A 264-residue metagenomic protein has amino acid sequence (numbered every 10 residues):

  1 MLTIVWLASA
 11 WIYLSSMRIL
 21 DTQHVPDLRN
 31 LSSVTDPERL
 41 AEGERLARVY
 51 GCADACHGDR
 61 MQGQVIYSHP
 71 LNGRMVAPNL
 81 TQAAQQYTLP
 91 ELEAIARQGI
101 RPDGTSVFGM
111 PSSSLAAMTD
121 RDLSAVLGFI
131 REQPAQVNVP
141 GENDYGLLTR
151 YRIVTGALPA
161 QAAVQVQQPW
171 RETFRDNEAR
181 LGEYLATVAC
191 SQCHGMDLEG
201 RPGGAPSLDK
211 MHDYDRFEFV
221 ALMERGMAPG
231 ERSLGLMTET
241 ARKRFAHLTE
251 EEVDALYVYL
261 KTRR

Functional and structural regions predicted by a protein language model:
M1-E38, G99-D103, R121-N177, R225-P229 (+1 more regions): Post-cleavage N-terminal segment of exported redox proteins
V34-P37, L46, Q86, A117-R121 (+4 more regions): Soluble non-cytosolic domains of exported or imported proteins
D36-Q62, Y67-H69, A157-A162, W170 (+1 more regions): Sequence/structural segment immediately N-terminal to covalent heme-attachment motifs in c-type and related
R45-G58, E91-R97, S124-G128, Y184-M196 (+3 more regions): C-type cytochrome heme c attachment motif
C56-M61, N138, A228-R232: Proline-centered turn/helix-capping motifs that create local helix->coil transitions or kinks
G58-E93, S106-T119, Y145-G156, G195-A221 (+1 more regions): Gly/Gly-Pro-rich "capping" loops immediately C-terminal to redox-active cysteine motifs in periplasmic/lumenal
P102-S106, Q192-C193, G200-P202, A228-L234: Substrate-binding/catalytic groove segments of enzymes that remodel or degrade extracellular structural polymers
F217-E218, G230-R264: A cross-kingdom marker for long, charged
